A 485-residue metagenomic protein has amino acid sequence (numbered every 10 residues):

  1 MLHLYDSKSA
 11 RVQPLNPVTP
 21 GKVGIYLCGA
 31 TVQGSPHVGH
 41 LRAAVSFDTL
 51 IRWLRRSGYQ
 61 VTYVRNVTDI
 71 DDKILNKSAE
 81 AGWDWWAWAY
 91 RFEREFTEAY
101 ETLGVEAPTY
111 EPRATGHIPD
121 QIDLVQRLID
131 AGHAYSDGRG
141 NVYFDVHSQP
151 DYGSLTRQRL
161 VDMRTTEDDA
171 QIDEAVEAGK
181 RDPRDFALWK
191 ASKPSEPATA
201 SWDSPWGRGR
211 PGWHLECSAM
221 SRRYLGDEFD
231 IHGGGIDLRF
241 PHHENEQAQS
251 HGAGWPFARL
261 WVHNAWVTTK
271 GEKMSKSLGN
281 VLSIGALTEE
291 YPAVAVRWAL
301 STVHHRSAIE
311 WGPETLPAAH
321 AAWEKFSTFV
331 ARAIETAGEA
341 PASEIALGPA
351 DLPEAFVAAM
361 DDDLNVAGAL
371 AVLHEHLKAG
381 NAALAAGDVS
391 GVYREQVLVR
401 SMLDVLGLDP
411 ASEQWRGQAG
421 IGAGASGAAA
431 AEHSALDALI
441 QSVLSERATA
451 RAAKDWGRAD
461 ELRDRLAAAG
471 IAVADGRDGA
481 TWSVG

Functional and structural regions predicted by a protein language model:
M1-Q33, D48, P119-I334: Alpha-helical recognition segments enriched in aromatics with Gly/Pro capping that present substrate-recognition
S9-P14, V18-E106, W482: N-terminal, positively charged nucleic-acid-binding surface of large information/translation enzymes
P20, A107, D137-R139, D475-G479: Short Gly/Ser/Thr- and Asp/Glu-enriched loop/turn motifs at secondary-structure junctions
R55, E101, I129-D130, V262 (+1 more regions): Alpha-helix C-terminal capping/helix-coil junction sites
Y59, H133, I471: Short phosphate-binding/catalytic loops that engage adenosine nucleotides
V67-D72, R94-F96, E106-Q121, R139-S148: Short, glycine/charge-rich beta-strand/loop segments that flank catalytic centers and engage negatively charged groups
K273-M274, V281-G485: Structural preference for alpha-helix termini/caps and helix-kink/transition segments
